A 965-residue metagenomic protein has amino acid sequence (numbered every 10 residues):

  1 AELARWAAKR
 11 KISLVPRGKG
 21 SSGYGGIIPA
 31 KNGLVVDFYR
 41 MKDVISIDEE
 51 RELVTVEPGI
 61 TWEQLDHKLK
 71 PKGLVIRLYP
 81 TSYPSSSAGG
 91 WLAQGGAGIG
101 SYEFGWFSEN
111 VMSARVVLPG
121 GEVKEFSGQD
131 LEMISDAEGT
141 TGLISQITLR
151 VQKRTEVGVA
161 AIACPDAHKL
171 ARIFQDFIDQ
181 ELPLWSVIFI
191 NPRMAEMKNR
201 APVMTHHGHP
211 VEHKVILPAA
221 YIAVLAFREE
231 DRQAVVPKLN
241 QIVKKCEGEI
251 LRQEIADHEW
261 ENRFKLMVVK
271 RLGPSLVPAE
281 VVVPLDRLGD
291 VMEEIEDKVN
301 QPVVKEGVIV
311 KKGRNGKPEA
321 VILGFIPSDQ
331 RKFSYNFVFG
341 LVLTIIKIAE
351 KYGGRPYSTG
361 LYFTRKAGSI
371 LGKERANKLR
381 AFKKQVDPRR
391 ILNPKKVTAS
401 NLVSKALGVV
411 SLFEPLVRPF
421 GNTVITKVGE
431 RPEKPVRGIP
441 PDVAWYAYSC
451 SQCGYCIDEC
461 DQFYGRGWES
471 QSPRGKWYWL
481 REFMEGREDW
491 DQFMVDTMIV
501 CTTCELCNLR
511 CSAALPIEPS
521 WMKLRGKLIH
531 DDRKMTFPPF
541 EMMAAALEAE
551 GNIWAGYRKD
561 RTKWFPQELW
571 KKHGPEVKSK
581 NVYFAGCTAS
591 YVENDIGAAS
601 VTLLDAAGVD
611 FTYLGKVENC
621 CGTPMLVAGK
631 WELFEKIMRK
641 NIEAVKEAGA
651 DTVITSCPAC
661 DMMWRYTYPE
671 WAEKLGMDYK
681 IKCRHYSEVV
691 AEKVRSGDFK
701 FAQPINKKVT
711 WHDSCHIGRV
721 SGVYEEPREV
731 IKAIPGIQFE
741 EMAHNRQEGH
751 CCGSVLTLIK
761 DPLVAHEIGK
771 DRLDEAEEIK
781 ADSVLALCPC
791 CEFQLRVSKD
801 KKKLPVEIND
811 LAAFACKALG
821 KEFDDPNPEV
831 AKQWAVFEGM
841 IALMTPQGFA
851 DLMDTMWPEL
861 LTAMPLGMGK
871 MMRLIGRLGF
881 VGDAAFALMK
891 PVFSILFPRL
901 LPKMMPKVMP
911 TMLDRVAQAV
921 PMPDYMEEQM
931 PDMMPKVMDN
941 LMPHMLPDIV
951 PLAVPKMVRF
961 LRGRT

Functional and structural regions predicted by a protein language model:
A1-M41, I76: Glycine-rich N-terminal segment of FAD-binding domains in flavoprotein oxidoreductases, spanning the beta-loop-helix
D43-I47, V54-F189, L392, T757: FAD-binding subdomain of flavoenzyme oxidoreductases
A171, Q175-T344, I348, G360: C-terminal substrate-recognition/cap domain of FAD-linked oxidoreductases
L361-Y362, V609-K636, P658-M663, E688-A691 (+1 more regions): Short connector loops at secondary-structure junctions
F363-E430: Activity-critical C-terminal alpha-helical subdomain
R418-A447, F463-G551, K636, K640 (+3 more regions): Ferredoxin-type iron-sulfur electron-transfer modules in oxidoreductases and energy-metabolism complexes
A444-A447, W477-A672, D678, K832-M926 (+1 more regions): Iron-sulfur-cluster electron-transfer modules
M677-Q703, H744-Q747, D800-E838: Short, flexible loop segments at boundaries between secondary-structure elements
